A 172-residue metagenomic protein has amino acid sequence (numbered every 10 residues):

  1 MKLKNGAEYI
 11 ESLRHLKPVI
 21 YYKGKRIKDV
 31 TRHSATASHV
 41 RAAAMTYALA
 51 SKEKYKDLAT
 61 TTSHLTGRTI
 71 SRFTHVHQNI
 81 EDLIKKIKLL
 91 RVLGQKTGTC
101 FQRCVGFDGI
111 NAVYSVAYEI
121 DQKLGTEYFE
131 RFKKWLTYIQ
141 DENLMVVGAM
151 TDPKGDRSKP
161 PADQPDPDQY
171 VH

Functional and structural regions predicted by a protein language model:
K4-N5, S12-L124, V146, T151-G155: Structured, charged N-terminal subsegments at the starts of enzyme catalytic cores and at intra-chain domain/subunit
T126-H172: Glycine-rich, Trp-frequent "lid" loop and neighboring beta-strands that shape and gate the flavin cofactor pocket
